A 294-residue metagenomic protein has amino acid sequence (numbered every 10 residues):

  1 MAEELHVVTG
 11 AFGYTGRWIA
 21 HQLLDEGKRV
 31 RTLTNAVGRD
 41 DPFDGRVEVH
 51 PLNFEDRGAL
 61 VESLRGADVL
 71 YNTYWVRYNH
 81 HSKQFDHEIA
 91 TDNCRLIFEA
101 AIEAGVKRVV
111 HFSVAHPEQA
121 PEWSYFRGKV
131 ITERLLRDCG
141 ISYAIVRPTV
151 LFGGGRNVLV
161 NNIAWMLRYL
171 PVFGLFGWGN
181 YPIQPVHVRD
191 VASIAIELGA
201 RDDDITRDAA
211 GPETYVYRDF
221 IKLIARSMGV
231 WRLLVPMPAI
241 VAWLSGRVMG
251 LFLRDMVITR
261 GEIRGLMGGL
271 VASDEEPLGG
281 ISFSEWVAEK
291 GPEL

Functional and structural regions predicted by a protein language model:
A2-E26: N-terminal Rossmann NAD(P)H-binding glycine-rich loop of SDR-like oxidoreductase domains
E3, I194-T259, G269-L294: Mid/C-terminal beta-alpha module of Rossmann-like enzyme folds, strongest in SDR-family dehydrogenases/epimerases
T9, L33, T73-Y74, V109-A115 (+1 more regions): SDR active-site strand-loop-helix element
K28-N35: Conserved glycine-rich Rossmann-like NAD(P)H-binding loop of the short-chain dehydrogenase/reductase
G38-A104, A115-Q119: NAD(P)H-binding glycine-rich loop region in Rossmannoid oxidoreductase-like domains and their noncatalytic homologs
H87-T91, P121-I131, V150-G153, N157-N161 (+3 more regions): Short-chain dehydrogenase/reductase
R134-G155, A164-W165, Y169, G174: Conserved beta-loop-beta element that borders a ligand/cofactor-binding pocket
W165-V186, D190, I194-D202, D208: A conserved pocket-lining segment of Rossmann-fold NAD(P)-dependent short-chain dehydrogenase/reductase
